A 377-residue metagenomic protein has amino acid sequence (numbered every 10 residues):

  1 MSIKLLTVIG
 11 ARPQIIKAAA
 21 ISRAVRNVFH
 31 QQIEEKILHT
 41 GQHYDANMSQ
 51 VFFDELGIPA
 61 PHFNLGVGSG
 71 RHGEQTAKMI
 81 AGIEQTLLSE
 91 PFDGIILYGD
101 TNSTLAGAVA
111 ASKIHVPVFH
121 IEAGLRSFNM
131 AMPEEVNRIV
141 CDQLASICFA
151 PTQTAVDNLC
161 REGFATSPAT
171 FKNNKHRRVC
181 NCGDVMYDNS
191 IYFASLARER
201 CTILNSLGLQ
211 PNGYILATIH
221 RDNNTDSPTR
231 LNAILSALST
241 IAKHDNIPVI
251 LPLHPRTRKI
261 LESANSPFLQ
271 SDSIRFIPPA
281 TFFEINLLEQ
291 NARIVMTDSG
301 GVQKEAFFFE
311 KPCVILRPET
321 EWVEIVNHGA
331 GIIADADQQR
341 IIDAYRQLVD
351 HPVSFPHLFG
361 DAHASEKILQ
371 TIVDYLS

Functional and structural regions predicted by a protein language model:
L6-A11, I15-H30, F52, N64-N174: Active-site and donor-binding regions of nucleotide-sugar-utilizing enzymes
G41-P59: N-terminal beta-loop-helix "entrance" segment that forms/cooperates in small-molecule cofactor or anionic ligand
Q42, L196-N291: Donor-nucleotide binding loops and adjacent catalytic segments primarily of GT-B fold Leloir glycosyltransferases
H43-N47, L144-R230, A334: A nucleotide-sugar donor-handling region in carbohydrate enzymes
F53, P151-T154, I332-S377: Leloir-type glycosyltransferase catalytic cores
T86-D93, L209-Q210, N291, Y375: Glycine-rich phosphate-binding loop signature in dinucleotide/nucleotide-binding domains
L97-Y98, V109, H120-I121, C148 (+1 more regions): A donor-sugar binding/catalytic signature common to diverse glycosyltransferases and related nucleotide-sugar
F308-Q338, I342-V349: Catalytic binding pocket for nucleotide-activated donors in carbohydrate/polymer assembly enzymes
